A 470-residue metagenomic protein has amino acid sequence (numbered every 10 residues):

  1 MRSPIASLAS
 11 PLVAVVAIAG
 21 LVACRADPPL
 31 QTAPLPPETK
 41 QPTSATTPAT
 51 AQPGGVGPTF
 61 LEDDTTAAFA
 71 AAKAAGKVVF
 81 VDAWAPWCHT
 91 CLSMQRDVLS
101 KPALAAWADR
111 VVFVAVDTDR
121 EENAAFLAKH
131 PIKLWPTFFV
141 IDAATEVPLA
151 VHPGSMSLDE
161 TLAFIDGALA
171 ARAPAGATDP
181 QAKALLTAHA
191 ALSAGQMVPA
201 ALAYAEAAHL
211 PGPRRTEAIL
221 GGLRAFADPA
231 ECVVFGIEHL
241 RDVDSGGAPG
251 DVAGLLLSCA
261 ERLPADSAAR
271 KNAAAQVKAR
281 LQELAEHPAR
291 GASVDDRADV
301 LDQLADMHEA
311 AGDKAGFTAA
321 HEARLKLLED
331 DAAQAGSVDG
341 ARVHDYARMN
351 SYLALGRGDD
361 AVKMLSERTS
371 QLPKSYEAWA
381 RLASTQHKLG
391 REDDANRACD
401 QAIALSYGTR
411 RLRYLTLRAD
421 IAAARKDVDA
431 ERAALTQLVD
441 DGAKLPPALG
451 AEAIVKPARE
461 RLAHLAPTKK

Functional and structural regions predicted by a protein language model:
P58-D63, A83-A85, K101-N123, I132-W135 (+1 more regions): Thiol-based oxidoreductase modules, predominantly thioredoxin-like and allied folds used for disulfide exchange
A74-P86: Short active-site neighborhood of thiol/selenol oxidoreductases, capturing the structured segment around
A83-V98: Conserved redox-active cysteine motifs that mediate thiol-disulfide chemistry, especially di-cysteine Cys-X(1-2)-Cys
I132-P174: Non-catalytic, surface beta->alpha helical segment in thiol-disulfide oxidoreductase systems
A175, A207-A218, H239-V252, D266 (+5 more regions): Flexible helix-coil transition and linker loops at the boundaries of alpha-helical arrays
A182, E217, D299, V343 (+3 more regions): Start-of-helix register in tetratricopeptide repeats
A191, F226, A260-L263, H308 (+4 more regions): Residue at a conserved register position within TPR or TPR-like alpha-solenoid repeats
P199-A207, A230-S245, A268-H287, A315-L328 (+3 more regions): Alpha-helical repeat scaffolds
